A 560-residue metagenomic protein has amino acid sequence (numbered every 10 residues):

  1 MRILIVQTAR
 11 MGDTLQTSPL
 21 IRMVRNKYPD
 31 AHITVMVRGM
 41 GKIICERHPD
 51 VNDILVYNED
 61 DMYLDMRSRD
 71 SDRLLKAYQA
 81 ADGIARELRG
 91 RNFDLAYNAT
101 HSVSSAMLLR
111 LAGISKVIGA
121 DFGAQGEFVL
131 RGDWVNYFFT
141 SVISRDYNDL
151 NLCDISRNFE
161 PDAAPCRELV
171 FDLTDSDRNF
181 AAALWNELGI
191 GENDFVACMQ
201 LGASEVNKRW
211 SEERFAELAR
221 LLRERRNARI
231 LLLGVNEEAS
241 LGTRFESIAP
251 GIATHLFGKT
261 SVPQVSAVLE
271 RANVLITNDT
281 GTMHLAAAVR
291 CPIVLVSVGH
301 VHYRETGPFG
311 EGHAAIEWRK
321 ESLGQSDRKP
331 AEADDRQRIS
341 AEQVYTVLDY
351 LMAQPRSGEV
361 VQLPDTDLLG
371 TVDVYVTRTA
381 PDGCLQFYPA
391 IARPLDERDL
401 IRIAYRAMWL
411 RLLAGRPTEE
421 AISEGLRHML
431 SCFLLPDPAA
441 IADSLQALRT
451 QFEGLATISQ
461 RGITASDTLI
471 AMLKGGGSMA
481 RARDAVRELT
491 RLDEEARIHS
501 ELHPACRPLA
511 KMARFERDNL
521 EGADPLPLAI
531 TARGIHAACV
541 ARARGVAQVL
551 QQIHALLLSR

Functional and structural regions predicted by a protein language model:
M1-R560: Catalytic machinery of carbohydrate-active enzymes, primarily nucleotide-sugar-dependent glycosyltransferases
